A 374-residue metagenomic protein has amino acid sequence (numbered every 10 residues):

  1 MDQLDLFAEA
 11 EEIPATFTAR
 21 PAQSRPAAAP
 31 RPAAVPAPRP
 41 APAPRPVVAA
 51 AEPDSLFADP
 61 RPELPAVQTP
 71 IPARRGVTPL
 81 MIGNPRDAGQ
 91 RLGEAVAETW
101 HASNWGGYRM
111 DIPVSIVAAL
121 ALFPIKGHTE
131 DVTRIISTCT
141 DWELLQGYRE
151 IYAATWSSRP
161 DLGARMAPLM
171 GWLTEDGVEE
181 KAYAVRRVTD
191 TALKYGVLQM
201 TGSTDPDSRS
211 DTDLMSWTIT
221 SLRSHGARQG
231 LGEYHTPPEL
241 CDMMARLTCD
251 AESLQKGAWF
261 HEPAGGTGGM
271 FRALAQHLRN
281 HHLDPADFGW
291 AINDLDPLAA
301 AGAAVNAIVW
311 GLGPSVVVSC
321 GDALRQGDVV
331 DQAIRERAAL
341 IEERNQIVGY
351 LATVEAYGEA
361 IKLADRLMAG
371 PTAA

Functional and structural regions predicted by a protein language model:
M1, A373-A374: Short intrinsically disordered terminal tails
D2-P26, R31, R39, P44-S157: Charged, often flexible domain-edge or linker segments that flank or initiate folded functional domains
N104-Y108, E180, G202-S210, G232-T236 (+2 more regions): Conserved aromatic-histidine-acidic binding/catalytic patches
H128-S224: Long recognition/docking surfaces used for binding and targeting
M200-S253, A273-Q276: A short mid-domain helix/strand-loop element embedded in enzyme catalytic domains that forms or borders the active-site
T236-E336: Conserved S-adenosyl-L-methionine
G311, V316-A373: Long, ordered, amphipathic alpha-helical scaffolds
